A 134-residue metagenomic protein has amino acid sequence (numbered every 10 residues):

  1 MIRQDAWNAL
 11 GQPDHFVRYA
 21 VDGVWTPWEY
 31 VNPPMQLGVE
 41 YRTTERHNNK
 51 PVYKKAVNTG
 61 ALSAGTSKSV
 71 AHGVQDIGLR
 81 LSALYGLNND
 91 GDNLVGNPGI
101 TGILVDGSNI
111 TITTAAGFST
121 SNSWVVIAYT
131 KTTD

Functional and structural regions predicted by a protein language model:
M1-P33, N88-D90: Trimeric beta-solenoid/beta-helix "fiber body" segments of extracellular/virion adhesins and depolymerases
R3-D5, E40-R42, I100, T113-T114: Generic recognition of flexible, low-complexity loop/linker segments
H15-V17, T43, G102: Short, surface-exposed charged micro-motifs
V21-K54, D76-G78, D134: Glycine-rich, low-complexity segments
K50-W124, T130-D134: Extracellular attachment/recognition segments
